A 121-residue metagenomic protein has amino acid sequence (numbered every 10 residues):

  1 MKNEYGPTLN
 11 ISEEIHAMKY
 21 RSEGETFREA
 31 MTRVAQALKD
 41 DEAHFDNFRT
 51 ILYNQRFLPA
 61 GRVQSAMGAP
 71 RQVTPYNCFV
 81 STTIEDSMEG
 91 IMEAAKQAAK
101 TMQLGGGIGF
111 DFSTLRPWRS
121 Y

Functional and structural regions predicted by a protein language model:
M1-Y121: Extended catalytic cores of very large enzyme megasubunits
